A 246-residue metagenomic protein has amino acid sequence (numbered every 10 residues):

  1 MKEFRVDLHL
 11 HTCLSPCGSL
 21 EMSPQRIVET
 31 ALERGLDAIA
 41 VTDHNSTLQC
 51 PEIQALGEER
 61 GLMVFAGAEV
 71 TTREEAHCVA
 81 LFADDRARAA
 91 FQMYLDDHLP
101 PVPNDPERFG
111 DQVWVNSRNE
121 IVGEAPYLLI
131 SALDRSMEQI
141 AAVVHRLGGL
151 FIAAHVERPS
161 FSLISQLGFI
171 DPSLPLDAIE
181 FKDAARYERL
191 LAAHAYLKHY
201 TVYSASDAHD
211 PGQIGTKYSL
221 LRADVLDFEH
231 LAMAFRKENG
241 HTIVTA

Functional and structural regions predicted by a protein language model:
M1-L8, T12-L36, T47-M93, L128-L129 (+2 more regions): Charged catalytic cores and adjacent phosphate/nucleic-acid-binding surfaces used for phosphate/nucleic-acid chemistry
A83-A125, F169: Active-site gating loops and adjacent loop-to-helix segments of metal-dependent hydrolytic enzymes
Q112-L147: Alpha-helix-centered segments that form part of catalytic cores
